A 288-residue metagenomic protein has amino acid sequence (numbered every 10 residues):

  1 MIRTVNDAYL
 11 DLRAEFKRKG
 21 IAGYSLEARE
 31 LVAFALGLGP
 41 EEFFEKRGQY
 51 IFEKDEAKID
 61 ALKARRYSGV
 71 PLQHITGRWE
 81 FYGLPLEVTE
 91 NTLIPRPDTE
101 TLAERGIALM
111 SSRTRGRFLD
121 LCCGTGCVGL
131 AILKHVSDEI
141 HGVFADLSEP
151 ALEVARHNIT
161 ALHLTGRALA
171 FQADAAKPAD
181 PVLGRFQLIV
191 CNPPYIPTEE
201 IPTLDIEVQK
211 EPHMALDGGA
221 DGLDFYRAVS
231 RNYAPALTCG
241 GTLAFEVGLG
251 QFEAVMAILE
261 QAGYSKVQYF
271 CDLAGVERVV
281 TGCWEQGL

Functional and structural regions predicted by a protein language model:
M1-F44: Non-catalytic accessory regions of SAM-dependent methyltransferases
F16, M110, I159, Y233 (+1 more regions): Conserved hydrophobic residues forming the short capping helix/wall of the S-adenosyl-L-methionine
I21, V136-E139, T160-T165, A236 (+1 more regions): Short helix-capping segments at alpha-helix termini
L31, G69, T99, V128 (+5 more regions): Residue-level signal for inorganic ion chemistry
A33-A108: Conserved AdoMet
T101-P202, A228: Conserved SAM/SAH cofactor-binding pocket of Class I
Y195-F225: Mobile active-site "lid"/loop adjacent to the S-adenosyl-L-methionine
A220-W284: Conserved Class I SAM-dependent methyltransferase catalytic core
